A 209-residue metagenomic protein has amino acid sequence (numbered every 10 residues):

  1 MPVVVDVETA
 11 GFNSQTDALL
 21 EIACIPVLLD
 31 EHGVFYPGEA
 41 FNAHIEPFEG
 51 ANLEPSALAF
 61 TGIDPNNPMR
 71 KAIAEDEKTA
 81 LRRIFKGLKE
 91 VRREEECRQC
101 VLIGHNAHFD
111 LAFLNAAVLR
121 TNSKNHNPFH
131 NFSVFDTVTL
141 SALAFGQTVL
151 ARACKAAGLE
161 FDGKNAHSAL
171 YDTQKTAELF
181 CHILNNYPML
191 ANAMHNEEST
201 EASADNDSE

Functional and structural regions predicted by a protein language model:
M1-H105, E209: Conserved non-catalytic scaffold segment of RNase H-like nuclease domains
D6-E8, D110, D136, D172: Acidic active-site catalytic centers that drive phospho-/nucleotidyl reactions and related ester hydrolyses
T9-G11, T139, K175: Short, glycine/acidic-enriched loop or turn micro-motifs at the edges of active sites
F12-S14, A142, E178: Conserved protein kinase catalytic core
I45-T61, P65-P68, T137-T173: Active-site-proximal helix-loop-helix substrate-binding element of RNase H-like nuclease domains
E77-I84, D110-A117, S133-D136, G146-L150: Amphipathic alpha-helical interface surfaces
R92, H108-F132: Substrate-recognition/cap helix-loop segment adjacent to the acidic, metal-dependent catalytic center of Asp-based
V101-H108, A112-F113, A117, A151-E209: Acidic, Mg2+-coordinating catalytic module of metal-dependent nucleases/exonucleases that use a two-metal-ion mechanism
